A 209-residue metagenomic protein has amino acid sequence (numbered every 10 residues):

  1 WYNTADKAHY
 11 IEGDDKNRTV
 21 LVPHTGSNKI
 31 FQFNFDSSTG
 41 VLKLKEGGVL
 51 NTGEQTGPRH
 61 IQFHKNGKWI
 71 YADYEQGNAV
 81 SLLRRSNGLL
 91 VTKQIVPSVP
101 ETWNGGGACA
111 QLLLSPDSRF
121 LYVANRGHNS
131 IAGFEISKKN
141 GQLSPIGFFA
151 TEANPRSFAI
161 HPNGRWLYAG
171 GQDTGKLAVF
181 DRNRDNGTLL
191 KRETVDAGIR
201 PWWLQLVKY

Functional and structural regions predicted by a protein language model:
W1-N3, L42-L50, V91-S98, L143-A150 (+1 more regions): Beta-propeller fold detector
W1-T19, N51-W69, V99-S118, T151-W166 (+1 more regions): Beta-rich, blade/repeat-based domains predominating in secreted/periplasmic proteins but also intracellular
D14, V22-T25, H64, Y71-E75 (+2 more regions): Conserved beta-strand positions in repeat-built beta-propeller and related beta-rich domains
N28-I30, N78-V80, N129-I131, G175-L177: Structural signal for beta-propeller blades
F33-L42, L83-L90, F134-G141, D181-G187: Short loop/turn segments immediately following beta-strands, especially the blade-tip and inter-blade linker loops
D73, N78-R85, L89-L121: Oxyanion-binding "anion nests"
A132-F180: C-terminal hydrophobic structural anchor segments that stabilize assembly/packing rather than catalytic chemistry
